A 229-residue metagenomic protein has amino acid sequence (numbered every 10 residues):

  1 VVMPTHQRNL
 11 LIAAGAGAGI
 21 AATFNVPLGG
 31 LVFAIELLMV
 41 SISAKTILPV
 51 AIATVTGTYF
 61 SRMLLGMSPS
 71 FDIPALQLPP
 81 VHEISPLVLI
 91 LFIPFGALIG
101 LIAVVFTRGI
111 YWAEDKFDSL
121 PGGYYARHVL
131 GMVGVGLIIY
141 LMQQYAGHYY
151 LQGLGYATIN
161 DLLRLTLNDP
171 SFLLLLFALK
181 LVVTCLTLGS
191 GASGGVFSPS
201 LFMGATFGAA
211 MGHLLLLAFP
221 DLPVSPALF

Functional and structural regions predicted by a protein language model:
V1-F229: Alpha-helical transmembrane segments and immediately membrane-proximal extracytoplasmic
